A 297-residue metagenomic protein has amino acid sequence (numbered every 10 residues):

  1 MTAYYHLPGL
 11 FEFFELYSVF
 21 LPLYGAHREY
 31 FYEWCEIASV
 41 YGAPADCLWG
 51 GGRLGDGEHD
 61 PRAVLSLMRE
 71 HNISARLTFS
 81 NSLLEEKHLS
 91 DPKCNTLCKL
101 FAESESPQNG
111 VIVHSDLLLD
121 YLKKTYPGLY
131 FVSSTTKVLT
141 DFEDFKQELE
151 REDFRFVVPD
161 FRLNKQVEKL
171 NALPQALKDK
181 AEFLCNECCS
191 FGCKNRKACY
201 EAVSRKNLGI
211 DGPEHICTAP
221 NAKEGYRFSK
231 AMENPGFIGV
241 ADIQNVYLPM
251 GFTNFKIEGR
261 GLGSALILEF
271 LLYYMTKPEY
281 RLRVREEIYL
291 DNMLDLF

Functional and structural regions predicted by a protein language model:
M1-D144, E148, F154-F297: Active-site pocket-lining/capping segments in soluble small-molecule metabolic enzymes
